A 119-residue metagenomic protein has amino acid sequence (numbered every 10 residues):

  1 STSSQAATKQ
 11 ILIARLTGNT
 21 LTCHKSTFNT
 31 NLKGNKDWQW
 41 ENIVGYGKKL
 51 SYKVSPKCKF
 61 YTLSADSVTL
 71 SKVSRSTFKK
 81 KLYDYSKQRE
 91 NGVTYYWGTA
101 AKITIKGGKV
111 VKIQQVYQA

Functional and structural regions predicted by a protein language model:
T2-A119: Solvent-exposed hydroxyl-ligand-binding patches built from regularly spaced Ser/Thr and small hydrophobics
